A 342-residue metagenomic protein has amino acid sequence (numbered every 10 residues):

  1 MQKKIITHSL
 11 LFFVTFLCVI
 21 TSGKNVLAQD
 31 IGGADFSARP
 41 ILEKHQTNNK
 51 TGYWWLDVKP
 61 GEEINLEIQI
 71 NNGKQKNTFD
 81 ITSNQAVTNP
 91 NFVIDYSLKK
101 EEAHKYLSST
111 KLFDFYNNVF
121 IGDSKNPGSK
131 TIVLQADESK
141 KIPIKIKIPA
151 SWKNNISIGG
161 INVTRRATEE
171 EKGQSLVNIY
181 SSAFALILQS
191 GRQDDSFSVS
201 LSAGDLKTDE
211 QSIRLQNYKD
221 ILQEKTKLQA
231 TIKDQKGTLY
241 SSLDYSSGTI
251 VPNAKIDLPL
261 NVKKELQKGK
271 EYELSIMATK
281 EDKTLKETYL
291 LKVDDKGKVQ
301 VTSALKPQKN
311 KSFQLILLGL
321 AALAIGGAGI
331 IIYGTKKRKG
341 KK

Functional and structural regions predicted by a protein language model:
L10-T21: Bacterial N-terminal signal peptides
I20-G33: Sec-dependent signal peptide cleavage junction
G32-P40, K76-K141, T226-L243: Surface-exposed binding patches on compact interaction domains or structured appendages
R39-G73, N77, Q85, T131 (+1 more regions): Beta-sheet-dominated interaction scaffolds and their linkers
V58-P60, T131-K140, S247-I256, K283: Short proline/glycine- and polar residue-rich coil/turn motifs
N77-Y106, K141, K147-Q189, K268-T302: Terminal connector regions
Q189-F313: Membrane-proximal extracellular "stem/stalk" segments of glycoproteins immediately N-terminal to a transmembrane helix
G319-K342: C-terminal membrane-anchoring or membrane-association module
